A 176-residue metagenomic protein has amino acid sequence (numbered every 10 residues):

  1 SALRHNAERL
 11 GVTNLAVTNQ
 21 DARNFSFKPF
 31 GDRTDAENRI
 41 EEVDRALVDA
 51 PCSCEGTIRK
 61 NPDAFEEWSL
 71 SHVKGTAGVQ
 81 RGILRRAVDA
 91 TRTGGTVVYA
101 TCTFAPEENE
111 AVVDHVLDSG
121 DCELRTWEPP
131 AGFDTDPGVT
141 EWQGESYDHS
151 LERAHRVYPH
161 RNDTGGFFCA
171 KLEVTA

Functional and structural regions predicted by a protein language model:
S1-A176: S-adenosylmethionine
